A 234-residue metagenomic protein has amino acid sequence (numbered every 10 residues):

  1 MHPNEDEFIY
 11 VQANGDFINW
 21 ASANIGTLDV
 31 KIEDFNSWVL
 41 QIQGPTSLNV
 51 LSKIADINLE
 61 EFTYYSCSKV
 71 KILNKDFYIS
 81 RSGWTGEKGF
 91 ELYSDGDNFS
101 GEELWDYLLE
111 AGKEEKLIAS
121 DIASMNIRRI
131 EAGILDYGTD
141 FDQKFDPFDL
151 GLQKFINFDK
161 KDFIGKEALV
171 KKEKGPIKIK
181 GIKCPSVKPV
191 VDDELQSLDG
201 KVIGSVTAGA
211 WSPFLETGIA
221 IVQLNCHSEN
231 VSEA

Functional and structural regions predicted by a protein language model:
M1-T27: Extended, compositionally biased flexible segments
E5, T85-K88, K201: Coil-to-beta-strand transition motifs
E7-V11, F90-L92, T217-L224: A generic structural motif
A13-I18, P45-L48, D95-G101, Q223-E229: Helix N-cap motif at beta-to-alpha junctions
F17-I18, E60-S68, P189-E194, V231-A234: Glycine-centered loop/turn motifs
I25, D29-E173, I177: Glycine-rich, acidic
F145-A234: Glycine-rich, small/acidic residue-mixed loop/short-helix segments
